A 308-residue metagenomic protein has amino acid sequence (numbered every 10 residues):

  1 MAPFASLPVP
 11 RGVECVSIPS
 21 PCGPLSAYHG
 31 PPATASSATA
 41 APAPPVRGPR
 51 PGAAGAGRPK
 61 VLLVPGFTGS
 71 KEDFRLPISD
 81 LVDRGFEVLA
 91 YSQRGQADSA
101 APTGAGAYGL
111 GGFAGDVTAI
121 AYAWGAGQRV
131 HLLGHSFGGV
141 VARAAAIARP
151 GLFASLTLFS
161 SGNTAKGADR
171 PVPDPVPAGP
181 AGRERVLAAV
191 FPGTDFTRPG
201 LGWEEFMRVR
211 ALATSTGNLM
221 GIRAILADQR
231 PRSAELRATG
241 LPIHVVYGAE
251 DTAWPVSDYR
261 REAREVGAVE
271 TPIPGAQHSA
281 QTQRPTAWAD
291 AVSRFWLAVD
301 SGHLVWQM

Functional and structural regions predicted by a protein language model:
A2-L25: N-terminal cap/lid segment of alpha/beta-hydrolase-fold proteins
P8-P10, P21, T34, R47-R50 (+3 more regions): Active-site loop/oxyanion-hole signature of alpha/beta-hydrolase fold enzymes
S26-S36, A43-A101: Conserved HGGG/HGGXW glycine-rich cap/lid loop of the alpha/beta-hydrolase fold
G134, G138, A142: Gly/Ala-rich beta-loop-alpha elbow adjacent to hydrolase catalytic centers
R143, I147, F153-R183: Flexible "cap/lid" loop of the alpha/beta hydrolase fold
G167, A181-A238: Conserved alpha/beta-hydrolase catalytic His-Asp/Glu region
I243-A276, T282: Conserved loop-alpha-helix segment in the C-terminal half of the alpha/beta-hydrolase fold that carries the catalytic
G267-M308: Catalytic active-site module of serine/aspartate enzymes centered on a nucleophile-bearing elbow/loop
